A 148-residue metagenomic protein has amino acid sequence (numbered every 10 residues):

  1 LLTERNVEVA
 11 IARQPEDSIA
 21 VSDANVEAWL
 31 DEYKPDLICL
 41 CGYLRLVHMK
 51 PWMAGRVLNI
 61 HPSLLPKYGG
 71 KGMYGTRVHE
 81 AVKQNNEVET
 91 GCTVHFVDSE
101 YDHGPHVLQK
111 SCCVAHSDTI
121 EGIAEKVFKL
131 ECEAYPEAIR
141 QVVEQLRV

Functional and structural regions predicted by a protein language model:
L1-V148: One-carbon transfer enzymes
